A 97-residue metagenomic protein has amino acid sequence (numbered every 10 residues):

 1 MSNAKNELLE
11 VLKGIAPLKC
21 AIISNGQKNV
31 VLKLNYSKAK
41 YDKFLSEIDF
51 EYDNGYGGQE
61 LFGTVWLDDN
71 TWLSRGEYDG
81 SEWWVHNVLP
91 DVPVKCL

Functional and structural regions predicted by a protein language model:
M1-L97: Acidic interaction surfaces
